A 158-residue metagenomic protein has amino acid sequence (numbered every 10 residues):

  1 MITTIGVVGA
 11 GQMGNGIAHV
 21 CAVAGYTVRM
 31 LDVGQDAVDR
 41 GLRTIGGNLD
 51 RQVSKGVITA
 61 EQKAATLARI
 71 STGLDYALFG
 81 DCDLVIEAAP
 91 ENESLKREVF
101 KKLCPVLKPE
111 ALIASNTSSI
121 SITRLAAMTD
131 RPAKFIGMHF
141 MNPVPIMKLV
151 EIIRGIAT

Functional and structural regions predicted by a protein language model:
M1-R51, K55, S71, V106: NAD(P)+-binding Rossmann beta1-loop-alpha1 motif at the extreme N-terminus of oxidoreductases
I2, G25-Y26, D81, K108-E110 (+1 more regions): Short coil/turn connectors at secondary-structure junctions
Q12, D36-R40, R51-L112, S119-T123: Rossmann-like NAD(P)-binding element
A18-V20, L42-R43, R97-F100, L125-A127 (+1 more regions): Short amphipathic alpha-helical segments
A22-V23, F79, P143-M147: Short, flexible turn/loop "capping" segments at secondary-structure junctions
A24, G47, K101-L103, D130-A133: Glycine-rich, phosphate-binding/catalytic loops in enzymes
L112-T158: Rossmann-fold dinucleotide-binding core
